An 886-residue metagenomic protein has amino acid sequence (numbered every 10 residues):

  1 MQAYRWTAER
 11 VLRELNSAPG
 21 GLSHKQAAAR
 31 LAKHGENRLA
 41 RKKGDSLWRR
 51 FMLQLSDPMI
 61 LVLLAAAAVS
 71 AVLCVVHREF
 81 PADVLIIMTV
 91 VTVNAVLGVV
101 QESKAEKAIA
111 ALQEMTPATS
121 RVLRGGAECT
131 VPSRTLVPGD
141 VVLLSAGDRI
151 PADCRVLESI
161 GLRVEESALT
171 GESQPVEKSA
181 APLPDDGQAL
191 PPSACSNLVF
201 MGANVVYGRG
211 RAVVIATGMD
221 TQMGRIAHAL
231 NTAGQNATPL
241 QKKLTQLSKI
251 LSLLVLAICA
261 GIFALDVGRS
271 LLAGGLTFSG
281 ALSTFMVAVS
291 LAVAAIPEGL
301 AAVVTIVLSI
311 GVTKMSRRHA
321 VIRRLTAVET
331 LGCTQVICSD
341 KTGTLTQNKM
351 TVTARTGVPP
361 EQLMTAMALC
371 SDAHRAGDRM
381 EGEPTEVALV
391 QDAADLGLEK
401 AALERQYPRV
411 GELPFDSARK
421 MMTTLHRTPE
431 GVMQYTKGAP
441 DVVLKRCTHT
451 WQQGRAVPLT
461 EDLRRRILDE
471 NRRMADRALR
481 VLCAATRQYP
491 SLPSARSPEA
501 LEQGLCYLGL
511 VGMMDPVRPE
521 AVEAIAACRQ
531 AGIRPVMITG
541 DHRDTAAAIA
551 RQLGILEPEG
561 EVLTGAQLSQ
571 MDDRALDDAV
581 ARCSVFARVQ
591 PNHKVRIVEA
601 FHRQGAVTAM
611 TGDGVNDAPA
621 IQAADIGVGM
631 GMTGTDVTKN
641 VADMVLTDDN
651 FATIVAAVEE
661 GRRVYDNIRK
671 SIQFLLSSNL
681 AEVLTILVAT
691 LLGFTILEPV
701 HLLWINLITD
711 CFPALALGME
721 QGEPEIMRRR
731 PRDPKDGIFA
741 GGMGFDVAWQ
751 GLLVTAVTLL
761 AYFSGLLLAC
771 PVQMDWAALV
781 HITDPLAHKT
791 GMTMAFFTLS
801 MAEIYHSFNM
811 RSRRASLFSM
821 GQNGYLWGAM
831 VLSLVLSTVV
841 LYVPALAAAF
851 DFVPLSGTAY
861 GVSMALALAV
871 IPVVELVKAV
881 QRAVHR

Functional and structural regions predicted by a protein language model:
M1-P731, D736-F739, L752, F796 (+1 more regions): Conserved cytosolic headpiece of P-type ATPases
E79, D746-F763: Alpha-helical transmembrane segments of multi-pass integral membrane proteins
G268-L272, L759-W776, Y842-A847: Membrane-helix interface motif
G275-L282, L768-T790, A847-P854: Membrane-interfacial helical/loop segments at transmembrane boundaries in membrane proteins
S371, G605, V658, R662 (+2 more regions): Alpha-helix capping/termination and helix-coil
T709, T790-H806: Generic alpha-helical transmembrane segments
D733-L753, I782-M794: Membrane-water interface at loop-to-transmembrane-helix junctions
